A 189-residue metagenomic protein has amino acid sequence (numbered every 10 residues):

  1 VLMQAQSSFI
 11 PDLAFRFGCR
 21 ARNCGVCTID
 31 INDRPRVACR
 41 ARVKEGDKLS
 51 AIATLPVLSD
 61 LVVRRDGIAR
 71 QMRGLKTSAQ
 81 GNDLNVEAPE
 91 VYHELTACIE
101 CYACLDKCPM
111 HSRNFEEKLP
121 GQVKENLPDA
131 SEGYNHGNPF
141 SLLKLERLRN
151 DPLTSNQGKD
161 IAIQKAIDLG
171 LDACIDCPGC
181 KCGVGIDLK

Functional and structural regions predicted by a protein language model:
V1-S8, I52-K189: Ferredoxin-type iron-sulfur electron-transfer modules in oxidoreductases and energy-metabolism complexes
I10-R16: Active-site phosphate-binding and catalytic loops of NTP-dependent enzymes
C19-T28: Short, structured protein-protein interaction patches enriched in aromatics and acidic/basic residues, typified by
D30-D33: Short strand-turn-strand beta-turns centered on an Asx-Gly dipeptide
C39: Cofactor-cradling patches in redox/metallo enzymes
R42-V43: A generic structural motif
D47-A51: Extracellular beta-sheet/turn segments enriched in Thr/Pro/Gly and aliphatic residues
